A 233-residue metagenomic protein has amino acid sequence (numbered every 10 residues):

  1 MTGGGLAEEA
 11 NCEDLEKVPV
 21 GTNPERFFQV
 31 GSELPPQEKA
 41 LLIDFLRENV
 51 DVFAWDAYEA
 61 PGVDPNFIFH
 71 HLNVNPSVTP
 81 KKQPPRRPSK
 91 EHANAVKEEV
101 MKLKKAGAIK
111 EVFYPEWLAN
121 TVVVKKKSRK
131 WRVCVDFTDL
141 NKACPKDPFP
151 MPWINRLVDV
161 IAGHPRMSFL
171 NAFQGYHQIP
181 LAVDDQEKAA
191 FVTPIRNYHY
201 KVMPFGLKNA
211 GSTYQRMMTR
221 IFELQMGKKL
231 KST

Functional and structural regions predicted by a protein language model:
M1-T2: Acidic, serine/threonine- and proline-rich low-complexity intrinsically disordered segments
G5, N11, K17-T233: Retroelement reverse transcriptase polymerase core
